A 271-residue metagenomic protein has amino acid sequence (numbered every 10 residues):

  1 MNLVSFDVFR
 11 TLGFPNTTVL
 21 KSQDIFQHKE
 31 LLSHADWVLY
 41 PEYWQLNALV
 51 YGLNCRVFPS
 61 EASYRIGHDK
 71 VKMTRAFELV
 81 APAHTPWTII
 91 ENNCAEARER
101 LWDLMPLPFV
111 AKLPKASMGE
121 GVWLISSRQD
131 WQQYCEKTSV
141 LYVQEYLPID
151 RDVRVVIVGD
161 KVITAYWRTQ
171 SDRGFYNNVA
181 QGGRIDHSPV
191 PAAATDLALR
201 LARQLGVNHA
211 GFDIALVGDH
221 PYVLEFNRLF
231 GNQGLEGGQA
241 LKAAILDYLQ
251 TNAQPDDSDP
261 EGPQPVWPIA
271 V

Functional and structural regions predicted by a protein language model:
N2-N92, E96-E99: Conserved N-proximal alpha/beta basic substrate-recognition cap immediately N-terminal to, or forming the N-lobe
Y43-Q45, S63-Y64, V162, R168-T169 (+1 more regions): Short glycine-enriched loops at secondary-structure junctions
R65-D150, P191-A192, T251: Active-site nucleotide/adenylate-binding loops and adjacent lid/helix of ATP-dependent enzymes
F109, I163-T164, Y222-E225: Protein kinase-like catalytic core scaffold
P114, Y146-L147, V156, D213-A215 (+1 more regions): Anionic group-transfer/hydrolysis microenvironments
E120-L205: Phosphate-binding site of ATP-dependent enzymes
V207-G218: A short glycine-rich, hydrophobically flanked beta-strand micro-motif that places a catalytic Asp/Glu for divalent metal
L216-V271: C-terminal active-site "lid" helix and adjoining low-complexity regulatory extension at the edge of ATP-using catalytic
